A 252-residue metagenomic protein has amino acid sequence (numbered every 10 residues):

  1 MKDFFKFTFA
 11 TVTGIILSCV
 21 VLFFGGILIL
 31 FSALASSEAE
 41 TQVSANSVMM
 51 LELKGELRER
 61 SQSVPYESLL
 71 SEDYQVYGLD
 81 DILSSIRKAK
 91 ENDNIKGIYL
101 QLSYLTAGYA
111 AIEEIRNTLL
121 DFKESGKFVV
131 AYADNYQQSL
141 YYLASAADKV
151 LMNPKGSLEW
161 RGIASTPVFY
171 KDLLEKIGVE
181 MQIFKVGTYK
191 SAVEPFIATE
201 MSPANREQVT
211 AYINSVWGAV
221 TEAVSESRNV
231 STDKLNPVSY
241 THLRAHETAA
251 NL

Functional and structural regions predicted by a protein language model:
K2-T232, N236-P237: Small-residue-centered hinge/linker elements
H242-L252: Single conserved hydrophobic/aromatic residue that forms the stacking wall/gate of nucleotide- or nucleobase-binding
